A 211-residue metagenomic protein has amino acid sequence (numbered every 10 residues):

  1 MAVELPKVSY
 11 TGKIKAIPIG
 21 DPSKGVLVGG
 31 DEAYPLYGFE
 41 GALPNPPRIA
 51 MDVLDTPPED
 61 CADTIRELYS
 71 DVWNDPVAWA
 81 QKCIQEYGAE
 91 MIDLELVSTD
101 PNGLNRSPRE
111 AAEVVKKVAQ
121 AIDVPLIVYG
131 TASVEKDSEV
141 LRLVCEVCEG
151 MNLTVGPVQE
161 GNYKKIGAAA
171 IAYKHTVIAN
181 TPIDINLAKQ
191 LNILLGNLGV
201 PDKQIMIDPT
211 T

Functional and structural regions predicted by a protein language model:
M1-S70: N-terminal amphipathic alpha-helix/helix-capping segment at the start of soluble metabolic enzymes
L27, R48-A78, P101-R106, G130-V134 (+2 more regions): Active-site mouth loops of central-metabolism enzymes
P47-V53, E90-L94, L126-G130, M151-P157 (+2 more regions): Hydrophobic faces of well-ordered beta-strands that scaffold small-molecule active sites in alpha/beta enzyme cores
D60-T64, G88-K117, I122, Y129-E135: Glycine-rich, proline-tolerant flexible connector loops at the mouths of alpha/beta enzymes
D71-A80, R106-K116, I185-N192: Well-ordered, non-membrane alpha-helical segments in soluble/globular domains
C83, V118, V144, I207: Conserved, mostly hydrophobic/aromatic
S138-L141, V147-P157, Y163-K165: Phosphate/pyrophosphate-binding betaalpha-module
G161-T211: Catalytic alpha/beta core domains of metabolic enzymes, predominantly
